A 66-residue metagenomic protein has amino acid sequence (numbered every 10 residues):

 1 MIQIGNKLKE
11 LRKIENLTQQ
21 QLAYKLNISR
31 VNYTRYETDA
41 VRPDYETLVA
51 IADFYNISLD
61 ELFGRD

Functional and structural regions predicted by a protein language model:
M1-I14: A short, Lys/Arg-rich alpha-helix, primarily the initiator
K13, Y24, D53: Alpha-helical residues within the helix-turn-helix
L17-R35: Short alpha-helical DNA-recognition segment
T38: Short, conserved catalytic or interaction motifs in soluble domains
E46-E61: DNA major-groove recognition helix of helix-turn-helix/homeodomain DNA-binding modules
